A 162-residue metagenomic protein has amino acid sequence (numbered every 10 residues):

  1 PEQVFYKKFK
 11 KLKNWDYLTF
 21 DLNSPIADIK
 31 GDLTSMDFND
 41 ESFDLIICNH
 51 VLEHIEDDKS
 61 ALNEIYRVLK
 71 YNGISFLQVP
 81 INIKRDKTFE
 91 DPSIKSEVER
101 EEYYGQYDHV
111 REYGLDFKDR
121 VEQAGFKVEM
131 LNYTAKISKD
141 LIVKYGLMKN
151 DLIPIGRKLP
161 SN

Functional and structural regions predicted by a protein language model:
P1-S35: Class I SAM-dependent methyltransferase SAM/SAH-binding core
K13, E56-S161: S-adenosyl-L-methionine-dependent methyltransferase catalytic module, highlighting the catalytic core
L18-F20, I29, I47, F76 (+1 more regions): Hydrophobic/aromatic beta-strand patches that form the interior of the parallel beta-sheet core in alpha/beta enzyme
L22-N23, V51, P80-N82: Histidine- and/or cysteine-centered catalytic micro-motif in compact active-site loops
I26, D37-D40, I55-E56: Activation segment
L33, C48-V51, D108: Short, flexible active-site loop motifs that bind/organize anionic cofactors or intermediates
L33-I46: A short acidic, Gly/Pro-enriched loop at the edge of an enzyme's catalytic core that lines a small-molecule cofactor
D44-E56: A short SAM/SAH-binding and catalytic strip from SAM-dependent methyltransferases
